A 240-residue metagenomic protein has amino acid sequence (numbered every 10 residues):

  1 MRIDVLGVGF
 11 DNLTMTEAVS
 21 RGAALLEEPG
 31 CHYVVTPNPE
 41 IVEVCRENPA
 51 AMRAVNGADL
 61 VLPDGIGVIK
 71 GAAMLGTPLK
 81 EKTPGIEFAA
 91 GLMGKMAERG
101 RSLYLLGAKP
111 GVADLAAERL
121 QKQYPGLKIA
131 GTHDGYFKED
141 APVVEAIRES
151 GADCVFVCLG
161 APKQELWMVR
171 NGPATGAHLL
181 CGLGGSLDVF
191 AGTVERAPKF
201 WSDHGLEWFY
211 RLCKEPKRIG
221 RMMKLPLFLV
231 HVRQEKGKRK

Functional and structural regions predicted by a protein language model:
M1-E81: N-terminal nucleotide/polyanion-binding subdomain common to many enzyme families
N38-I41, L159-Q164, S186-L187: Short glycine-rich anion-binding loops that position phosphate/pyrophosphate groups of nucleotides and phosphorylated
P49, R53-G57, E165-G185: A short, gly/pro- and small-residue-rich
D59, A130, D153, H178: Conserved acidic residues
I69-A146, S150: Conserved beta-alpha
I69-A72, M96, A197-K240: A transmembrane-helix-recognition feature enriched in membrane-embedded lipid enzymes and envelope glyco-/phospholipid
G135-K138, A177-K214: Short, flexible loop segments at boundaries between secondary-structure elements
I147, G151-F156, A161, A177: Proline-aspartate-enriched helix->loop->beta-strand connector
